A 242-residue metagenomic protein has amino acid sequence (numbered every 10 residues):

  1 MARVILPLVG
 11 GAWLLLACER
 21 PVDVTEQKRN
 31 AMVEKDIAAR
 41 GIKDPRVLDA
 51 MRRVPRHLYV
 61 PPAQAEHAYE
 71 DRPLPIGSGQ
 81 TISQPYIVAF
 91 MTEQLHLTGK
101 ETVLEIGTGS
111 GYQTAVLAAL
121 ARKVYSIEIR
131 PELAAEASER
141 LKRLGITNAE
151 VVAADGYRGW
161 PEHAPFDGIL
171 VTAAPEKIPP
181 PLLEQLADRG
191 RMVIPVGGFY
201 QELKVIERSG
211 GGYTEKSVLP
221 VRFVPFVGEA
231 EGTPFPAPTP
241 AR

Functional and structural regions predicted by a protein language model:
I5-L15: Bacterial N-terminal signal peptides
G11, D44-P45, Q84, P175 (+1 more regions): A broadly tuned, weak detector of single residues within folded domains
C18-L104, A115-V116, L120, A135 (+3 more regions): Class I SAM-dependent transferase core
H96-G210: Conserved nucleotide-cofactor-binding alpha/beta core module
P236-R242: A short, charged
